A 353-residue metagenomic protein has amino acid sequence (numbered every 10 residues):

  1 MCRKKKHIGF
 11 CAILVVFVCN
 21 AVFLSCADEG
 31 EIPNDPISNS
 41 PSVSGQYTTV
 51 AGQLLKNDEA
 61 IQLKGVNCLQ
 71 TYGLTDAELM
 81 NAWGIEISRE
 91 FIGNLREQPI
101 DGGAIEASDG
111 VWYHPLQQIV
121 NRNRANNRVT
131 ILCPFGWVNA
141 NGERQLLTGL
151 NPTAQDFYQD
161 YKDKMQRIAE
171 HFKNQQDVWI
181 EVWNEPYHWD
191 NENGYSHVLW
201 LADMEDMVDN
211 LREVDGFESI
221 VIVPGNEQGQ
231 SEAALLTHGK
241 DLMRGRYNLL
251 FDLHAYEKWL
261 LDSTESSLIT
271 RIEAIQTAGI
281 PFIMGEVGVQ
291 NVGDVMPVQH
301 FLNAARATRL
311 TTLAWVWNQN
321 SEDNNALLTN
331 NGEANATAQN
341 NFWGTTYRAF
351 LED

Functional and structural regions predicted by a protein language model:
M1-I8: N-terminal secretory signal peptides that target proteins for export/translocation
I8-V16: Sec-dependent N-terminal signal peptides
V22-S25: C-terminal motif of bacterial Sec signal peptides marking the signal peptidase cleavage site
A27-E29: Bacterial signal peptide processing site
E31-R89, E97, G103-E106, F342 (+1 more regions): N-terminal carbohydrate-binding accessory modules
V43-T48, L63-G65, Q70-L74, G149-T153 (+3 more regions): Extracellular glycoside hydrolase catalytic/binding regions
L74-G142, G149, T153-D163, R167 (+2 more regions): Aromatic-lined substrate-binding rim segments of carbohydrate-active enzymes
R96-I100, A140-E143, H188-E192, D323-N325: A short acidic, helix-capping loop that chelates divalent metal ions and anchors anionic groups
